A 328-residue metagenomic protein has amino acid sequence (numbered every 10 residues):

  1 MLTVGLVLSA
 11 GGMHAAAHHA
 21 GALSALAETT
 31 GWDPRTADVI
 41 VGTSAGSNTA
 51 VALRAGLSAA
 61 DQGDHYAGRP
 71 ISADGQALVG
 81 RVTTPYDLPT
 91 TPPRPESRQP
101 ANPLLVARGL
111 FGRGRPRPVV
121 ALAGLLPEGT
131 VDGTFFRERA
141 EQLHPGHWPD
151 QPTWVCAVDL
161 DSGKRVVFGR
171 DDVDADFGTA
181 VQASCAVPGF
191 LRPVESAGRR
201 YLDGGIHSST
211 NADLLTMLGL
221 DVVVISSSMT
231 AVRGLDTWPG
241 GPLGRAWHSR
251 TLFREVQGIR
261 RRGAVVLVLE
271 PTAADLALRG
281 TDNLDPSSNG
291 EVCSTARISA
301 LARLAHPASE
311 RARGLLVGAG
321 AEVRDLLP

Functional and structural regions predicted by a protein language model:
M1-T43, V51-P328: Patatin-like phospholipase
